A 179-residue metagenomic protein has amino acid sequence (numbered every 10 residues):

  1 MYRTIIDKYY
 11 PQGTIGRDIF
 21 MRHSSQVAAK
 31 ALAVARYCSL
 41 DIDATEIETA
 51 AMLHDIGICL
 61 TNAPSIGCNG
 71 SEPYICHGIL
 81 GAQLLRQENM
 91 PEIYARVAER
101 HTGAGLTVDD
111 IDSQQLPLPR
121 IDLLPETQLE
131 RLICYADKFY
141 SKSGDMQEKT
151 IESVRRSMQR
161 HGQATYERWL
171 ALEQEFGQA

Functional and structural regions predicted by a protein language model:
M1-R17: Generic N-terminal amphipathic, Lys/Arg-enriched alpha-helix
R3, S25-A29, A50-H54: Short amphipathic alpha-helical segments
D7, A28, L32, G81-R86 (+1 more regions): Amphipathic alpha-helical segments within well-ordered protein domains
P11, L40-Q147, I151: Divalent metal-dependent catalytic cores for phosphoryl transfer on phosphate-bearing substrates
I15, F20-A31, H77: Conserved, hydrophobic alpha-helical core segments of structured domains
K30-A33, K138, E175: Alpha-helical scaffold segments in carbohydrate-active enzymes
M158-A179: Charged phosphate-binding loop/patch that engages nucleotide di/tri-phosphates or the phosphate backbone of nucleic
